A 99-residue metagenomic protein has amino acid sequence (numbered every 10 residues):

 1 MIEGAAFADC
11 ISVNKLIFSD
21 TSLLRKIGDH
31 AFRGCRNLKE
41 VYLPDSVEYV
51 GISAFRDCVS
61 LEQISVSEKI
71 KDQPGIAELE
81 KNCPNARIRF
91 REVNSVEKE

Functional and structural regions predicted by a protein language model:
M1, I11-K26, R36-Y49, V59-P74 (+1 more regions): Structural signature of tandem-repeat unit edges
E3-A8, G28-A31, G51-A54: Consensus positions within tandem repeat domains that build extended binding/scaffold surfaces
A77: DNA-binding interface regions
E80: Tryptophan-paired
